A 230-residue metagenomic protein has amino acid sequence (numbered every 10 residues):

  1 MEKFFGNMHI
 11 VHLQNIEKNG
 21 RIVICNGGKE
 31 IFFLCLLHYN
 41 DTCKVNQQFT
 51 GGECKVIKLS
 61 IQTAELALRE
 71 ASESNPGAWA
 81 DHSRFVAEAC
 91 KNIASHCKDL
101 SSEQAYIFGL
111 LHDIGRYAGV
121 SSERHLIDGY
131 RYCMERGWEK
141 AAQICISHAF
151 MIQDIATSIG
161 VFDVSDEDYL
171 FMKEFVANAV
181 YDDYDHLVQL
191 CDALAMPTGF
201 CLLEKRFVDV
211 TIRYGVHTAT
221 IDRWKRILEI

Functional and structural regions predicted by a protein language model:
K3, N15-N19, I31: Polybasic, lysine-rich low-complexity intrinsically disordered segments
F5, L13, F33-L36, Q47: Short hydrophobic targeting helices and cationic amphipathic motifs that mediate membrane/organellar targeting
M8-L13, G20-V23: Cationic, amphipathic, low-complexity segments that mediate targeting or membrane/lipid association
I61-N75: Generic N-terminal amphipathic, Lys/Arg-enriched alpha-helix
R69-E73, H96-V210: Divalent metal-dependent catalytic cores for phosphoryl transfer on phosphate-bearing substrates
C201-E229: Divalent-cation-assisted or electrostatically stabilized phosphate/pyrophosphate-binding catalytic cores
